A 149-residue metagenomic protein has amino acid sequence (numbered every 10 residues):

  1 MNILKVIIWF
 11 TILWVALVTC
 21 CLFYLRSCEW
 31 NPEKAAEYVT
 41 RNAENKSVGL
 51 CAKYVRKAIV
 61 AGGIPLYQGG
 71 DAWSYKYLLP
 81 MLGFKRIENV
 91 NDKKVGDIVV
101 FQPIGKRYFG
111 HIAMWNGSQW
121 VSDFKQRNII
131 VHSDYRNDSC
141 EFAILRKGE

Functional and structural regions predicted by a protein language model:
M1-V6: Positively charged n-region of N-terminal signal peptides that target proteins for export
I7-G70: N-terminal capping segments
W9, Y75-L78, E141: Terminal low-complexity, poorly structured segments
L25-S27, D92, L145: Short, intrinsically disordered low-complexity segments
N42, A58, L79-M81, S139: Generic alpha-helical secondary structure signal
Y67-H132, R136: ...with weaker cross-activation on analogous glycine-rich loops/strands in unrelated enzymes
C140-E149: Low-complexity, Gly/Ser/Thr/Pro-rich intrinsically disordered linker/tail segments
